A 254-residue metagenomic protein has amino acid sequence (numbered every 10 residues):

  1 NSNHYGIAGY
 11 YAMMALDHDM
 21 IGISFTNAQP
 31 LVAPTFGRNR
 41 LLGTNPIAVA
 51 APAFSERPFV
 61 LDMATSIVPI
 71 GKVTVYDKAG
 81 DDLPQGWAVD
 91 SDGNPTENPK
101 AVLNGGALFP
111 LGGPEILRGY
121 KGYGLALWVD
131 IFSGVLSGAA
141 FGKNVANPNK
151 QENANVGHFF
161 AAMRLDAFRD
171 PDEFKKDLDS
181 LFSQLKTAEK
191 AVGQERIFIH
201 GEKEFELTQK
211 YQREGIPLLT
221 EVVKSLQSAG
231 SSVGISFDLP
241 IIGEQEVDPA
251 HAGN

Functional and structural regions predicted by a protein language model:
N1-F54: A generic, well-ordered mixed alpha/beta core segment in the N-terminal half of proteins
Y5-G6, V32, V68-P69, F168-D170 (+1 more regions): Flexible loop/turn segments at secondary-structure boundaries
A8, K121-L125, A154: Hydrophobic alpha-helical segments and helix-packing faces
D17-I21, G43-P46, F54-P58, L83-P84 (+3 more regions): Short coil/turn connectors at secondary-structure junctions
I23-T26, A50-P52, V60-A64, A162 (+1 more regions): Short beta-strand segments
V32-L103: Phosphate/diphosphate-binding glycine-rich loops and adjacent basic-rich segments that engage nucleotide
D81-F141: Secondary-shell segments that build the walls of catalytic and ion/ligand-binding clefts
I131, L136, F141-N254: Catalytic-core signal marking the mid-to-C-terminal active-site face
